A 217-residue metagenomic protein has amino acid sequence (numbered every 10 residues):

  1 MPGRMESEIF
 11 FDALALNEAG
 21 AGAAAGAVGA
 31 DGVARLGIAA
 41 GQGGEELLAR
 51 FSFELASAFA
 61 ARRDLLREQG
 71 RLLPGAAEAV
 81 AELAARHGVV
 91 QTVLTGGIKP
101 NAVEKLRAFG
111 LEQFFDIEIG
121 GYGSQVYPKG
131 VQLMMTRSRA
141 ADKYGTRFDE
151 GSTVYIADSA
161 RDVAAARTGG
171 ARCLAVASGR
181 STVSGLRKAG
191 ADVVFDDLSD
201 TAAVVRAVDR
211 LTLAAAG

Functional and structural regions predicted by a protein language model:
M1-E78: N-terminal helical cap/lid subdomain that shapes the substrate entry/recognition surface in HAD-like hydrolases
G20, A39, E112-D116, D192: Conserved H-loop
E46-R50, Q113-Y127: A short, structured active-site edge motif that brings together acidic residues
A76-R107, G121-Y127, L133: Substrate-recognition element of Asp-dependent hydrolases with the DxDx(T/V) motif
V80-A85, R137, V163-T168: Surface-exposed amphipathic alpha-helices with a cationic face
G121, V193-S199: Short acidic-hydrophobic, aromatic-tinged amphipathic segments that line or gate anion-handling sites
K129-V163: Conserved Lys-Pro-Asp/Glu-containing loop-to-beta segment of HAD-superfamily phosphomonoesterases, centered on
Y155-V193: Acidic, Mg2+-coordinating phosphoryl-transfer loop and its flanking beta/alpha structural elements, shared across
